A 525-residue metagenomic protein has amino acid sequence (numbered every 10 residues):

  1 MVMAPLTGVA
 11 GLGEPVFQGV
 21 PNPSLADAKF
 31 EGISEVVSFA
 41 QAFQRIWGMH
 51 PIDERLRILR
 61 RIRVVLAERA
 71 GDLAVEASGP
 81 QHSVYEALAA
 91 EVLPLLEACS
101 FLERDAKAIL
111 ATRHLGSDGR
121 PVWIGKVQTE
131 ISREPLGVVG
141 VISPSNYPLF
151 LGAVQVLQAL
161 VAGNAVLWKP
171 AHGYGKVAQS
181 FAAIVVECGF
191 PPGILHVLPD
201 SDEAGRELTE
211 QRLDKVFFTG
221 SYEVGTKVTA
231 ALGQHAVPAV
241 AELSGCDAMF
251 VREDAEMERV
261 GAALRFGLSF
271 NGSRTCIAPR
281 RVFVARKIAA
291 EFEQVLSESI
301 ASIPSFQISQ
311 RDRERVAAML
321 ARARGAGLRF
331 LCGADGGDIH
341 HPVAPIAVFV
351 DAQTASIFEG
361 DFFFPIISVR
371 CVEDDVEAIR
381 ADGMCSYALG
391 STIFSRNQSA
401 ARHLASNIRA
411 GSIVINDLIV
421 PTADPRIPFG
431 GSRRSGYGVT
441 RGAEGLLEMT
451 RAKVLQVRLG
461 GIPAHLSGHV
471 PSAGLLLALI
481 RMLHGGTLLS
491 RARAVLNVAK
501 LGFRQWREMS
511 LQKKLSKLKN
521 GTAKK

Functional and structural regions predicted by a protein language model:
M1-Q128, S302, A492, L496-K525: N-terminal Rossmann-like NAD(P)+-binding subdomain of aldehyde/semialdehyde dehydrogenases
V2-P5, A10, V16-S24, P342-K525: Conserved C-terminal structural/oligomerization subdomain of aldehyde/semialdehyde dehydrogenase
S24-A28, E223-Q353, I415, G486-T487 (+1 more regions): ALDH superfamily catalytic-core signature
L25, F43-M49, G140-V141, M249-V251 (+5 more regions): Short, well-ordered beta-strand elements within core beta-sheets of diverse protein domains
I33, I52, A70, M257 (+3 more regions): Residues at or immediately preceding the N-termini of alpha-helices
Q44, G48, R63-L66, A70 (+16 more regions): Structural signal for hydrophobic packing residues in well-ordered secondary-structure cores of soluble enzyme domains
R55, C99, G163, L195 (+7 more regions): Residue-level signal for inorganic ion chemistry
D118-R259, R286, V495: Rossmann-like NAD(P) dinucleotide-binding subdomain of oxidoreductase/dehydrogenase enzymes
